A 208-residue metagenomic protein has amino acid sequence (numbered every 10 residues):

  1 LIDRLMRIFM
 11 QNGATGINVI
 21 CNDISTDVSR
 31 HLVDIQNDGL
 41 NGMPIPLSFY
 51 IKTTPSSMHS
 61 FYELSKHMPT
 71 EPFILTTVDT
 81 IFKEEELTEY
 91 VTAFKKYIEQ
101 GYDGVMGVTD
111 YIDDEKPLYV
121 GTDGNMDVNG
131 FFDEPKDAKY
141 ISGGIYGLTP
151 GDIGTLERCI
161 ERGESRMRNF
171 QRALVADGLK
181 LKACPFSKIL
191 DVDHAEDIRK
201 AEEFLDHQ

Functional and structural regions predicted by a protein language model:
L1-L5, S60-E63, F170: Well-ordered alpha-helical segments embedded in enzymatic catalytic cores
L1-S29, L47-F49: N-terminal glycine-rich phosphate-binding loop and ensuing alpha1 helix
Q11, K66-H67, A176: Solvent-exposed polar/charged
T15, T70-P72, L179: Short coil/turn segments at beta-strand junctions that form active-site/ligand-binding loops
D23-I24, T53-S56, S187, E196: Short beta->alpha linker loops
V28-S29, I35-T122: Conserved beta-loop-beta/alpha segment of the NTase-like Rossmann-fold superfamily that binds/positions NTPs
T88, K95, D127-D191, E196-Q208: Catalytic-core segments of class I nucleotidyltransferases/pyrophosphorylases that form NMP-activated intermediates
